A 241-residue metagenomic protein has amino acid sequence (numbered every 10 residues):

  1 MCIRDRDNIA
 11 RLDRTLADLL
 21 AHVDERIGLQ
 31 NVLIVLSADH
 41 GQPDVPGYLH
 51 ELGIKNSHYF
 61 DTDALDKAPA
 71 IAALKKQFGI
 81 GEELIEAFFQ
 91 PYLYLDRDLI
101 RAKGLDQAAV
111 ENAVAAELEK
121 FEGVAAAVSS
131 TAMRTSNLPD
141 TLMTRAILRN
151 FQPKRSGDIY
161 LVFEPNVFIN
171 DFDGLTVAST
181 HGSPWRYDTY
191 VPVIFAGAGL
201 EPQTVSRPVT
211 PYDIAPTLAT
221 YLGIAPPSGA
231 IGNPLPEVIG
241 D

Functional and structural regions predicted by a protein language model:
M1-I3: Short, small-residue-biased leader/transition segments that mark boundaries at the very start of proteins
D5, I9-D13, K103-E111, K154 (+2 more regions): Solvent-exposed, acidic/flexible segments
D7-A10, R14-A21, N112, A116 (+4 more regions): Solvent-exposed, polar/charged alpha-helical surfaces in well-ordered, non-transmembrane soluble domains, broadly
R14, D18-N170: Secreted, luminal/periplasmic, and some membrane-associated catalytic domains that remodel anionic oxygen-ester
P43, E51, K120, G199 (+1 more regions): Short, well-ordered loop/turn and helix-capping segments at boundaries between secondary-structure elements and domains
Y59-G104, A178-L222, P236-D241: Substrate-binding rim/cap in mid-to-C-terminal beta-strand-loop elements of soluble/periplasmic
F168-F172, P202-Q203: Short, solvent-exposed loop/turn elements at domain surfaces
D171-S179: Short, surface-exposed loop/helix-turn segments at secondary-structure junctions that function as lids/hinges flanking
